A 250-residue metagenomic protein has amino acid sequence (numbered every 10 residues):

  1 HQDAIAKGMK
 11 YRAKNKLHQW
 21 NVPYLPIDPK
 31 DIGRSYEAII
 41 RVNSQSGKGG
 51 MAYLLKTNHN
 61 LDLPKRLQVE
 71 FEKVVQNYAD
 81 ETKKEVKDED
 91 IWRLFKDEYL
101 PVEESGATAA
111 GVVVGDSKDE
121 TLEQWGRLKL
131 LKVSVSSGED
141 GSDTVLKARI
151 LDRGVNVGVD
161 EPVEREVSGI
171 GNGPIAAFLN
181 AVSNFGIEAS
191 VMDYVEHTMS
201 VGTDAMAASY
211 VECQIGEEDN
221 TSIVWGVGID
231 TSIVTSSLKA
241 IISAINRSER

Functional and structural regions predicted by a protein language model:
H1-P162, E166-S168, T203-M206: A mid-to-C-terminal "edge-of-domain" accessory segment
I39, N43, E166-G173, W225-S236: Short alpha-helix boundary/capping segments
N58, D62-R66, I187-Y194, S248-R250: Glycine-rich phosphate/pyrophosphate-binding loops and their adjacent beta-strand/loop elements at enzyme active sites
T144-I150, M199-G226: Positively charged, aromatic-enriched nucleic acid-contacting surfaces
V145, D160-S200: Small-residue-enriched alpha-helical segments and adjacent helix-cap loops that form tight helix-helix packing
D219-R250: Mixed-charge, glycine-accented linear interaction segment located at domain edges/termini
